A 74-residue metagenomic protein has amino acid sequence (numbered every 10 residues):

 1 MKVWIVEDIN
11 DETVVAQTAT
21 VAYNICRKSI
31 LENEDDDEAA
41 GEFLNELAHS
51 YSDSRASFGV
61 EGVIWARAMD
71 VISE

Functional and structural regions predicted by a protein language model:
M1-E12: Short aromatic-glycine-(Arg/Gly/Cys) micro-motifs in beta-strand/loop hairpins
D11, K28-E74: Short, mixed-charge low-complexity intrinsically disordered segments
A16-T20, E34: Conserved aromatic
